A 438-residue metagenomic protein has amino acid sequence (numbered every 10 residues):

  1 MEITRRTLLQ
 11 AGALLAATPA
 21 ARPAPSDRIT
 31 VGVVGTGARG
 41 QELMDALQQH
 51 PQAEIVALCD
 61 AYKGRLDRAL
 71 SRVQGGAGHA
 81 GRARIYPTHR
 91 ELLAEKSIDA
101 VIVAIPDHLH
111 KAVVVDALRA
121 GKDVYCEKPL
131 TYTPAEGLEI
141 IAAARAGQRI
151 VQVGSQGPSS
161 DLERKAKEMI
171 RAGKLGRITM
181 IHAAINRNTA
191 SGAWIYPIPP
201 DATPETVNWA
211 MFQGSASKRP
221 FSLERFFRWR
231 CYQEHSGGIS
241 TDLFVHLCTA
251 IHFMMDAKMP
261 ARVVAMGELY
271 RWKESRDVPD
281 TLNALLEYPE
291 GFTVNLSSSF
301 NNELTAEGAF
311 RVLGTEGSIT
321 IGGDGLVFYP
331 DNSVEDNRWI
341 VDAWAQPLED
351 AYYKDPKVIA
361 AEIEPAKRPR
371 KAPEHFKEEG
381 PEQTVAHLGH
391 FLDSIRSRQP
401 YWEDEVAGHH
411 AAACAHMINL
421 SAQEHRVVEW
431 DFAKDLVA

Functional and structural regions predicted by a protein language model:
M1-C126, A135-I150: N-terminal glycine-/serine-/threonine-rich beta1-alpha1-beta2 phosphate-ribose binding loop of Rossmann-like
L9, M44, L70, R90-L93 (+10 more regions): Non-transmembrane alpha-helical segments in soluble domains of secreted/periplasmic/extracellular proteins
A104-I105, E127, G408-A415: Conserved beta-strand->loop/alpha-helix structural units within folded catalytic cores of enzymes with alpha/beta
K128, G173, R398: Conserved G/P- and acidic residue-centered "switch" motifs that form tight phosphate/ATP-binding loops in soluble
K128-L130, G154-G157, I185: Short strand-turn motif at the edge of the Rossmann-like AdoMet-binding core
E139-G157, A166, G176-M180: Rossmann-fold dehydrogenase core element
R164-K165, R177, H182-N186, S191-V406 (+2 more regions): Contiguous beta-strand/loop segments that form the cofactor/metal-binding neighborhood of enzyme cores
